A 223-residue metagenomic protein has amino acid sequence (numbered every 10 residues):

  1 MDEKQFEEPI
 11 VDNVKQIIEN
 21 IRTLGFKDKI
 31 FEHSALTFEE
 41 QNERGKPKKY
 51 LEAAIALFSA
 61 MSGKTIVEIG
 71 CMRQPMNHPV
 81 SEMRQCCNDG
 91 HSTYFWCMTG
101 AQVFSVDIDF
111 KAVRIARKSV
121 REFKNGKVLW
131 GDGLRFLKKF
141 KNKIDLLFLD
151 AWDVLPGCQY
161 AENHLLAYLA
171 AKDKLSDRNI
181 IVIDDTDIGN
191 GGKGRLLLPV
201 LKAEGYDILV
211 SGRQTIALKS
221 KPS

Functional and structural regions predicted by a protein language model:
M1-S223: A short alpha-helical cap/connector motif
